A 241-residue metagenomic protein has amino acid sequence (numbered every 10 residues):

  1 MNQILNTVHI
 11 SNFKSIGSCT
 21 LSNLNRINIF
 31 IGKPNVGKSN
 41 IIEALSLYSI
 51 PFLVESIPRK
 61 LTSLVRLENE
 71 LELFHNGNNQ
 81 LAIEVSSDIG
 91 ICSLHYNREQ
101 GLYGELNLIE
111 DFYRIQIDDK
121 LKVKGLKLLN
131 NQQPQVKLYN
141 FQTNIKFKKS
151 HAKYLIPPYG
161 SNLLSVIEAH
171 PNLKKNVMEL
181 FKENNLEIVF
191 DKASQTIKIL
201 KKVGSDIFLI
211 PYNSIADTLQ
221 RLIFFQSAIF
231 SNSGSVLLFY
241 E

Functional and structural regions predicted by a protein language model:
M1-Y48: Pre-Walker A-like glycine/lysine-rich segment at the N-terminus of P-loop NTPase domains
N2, P51-Y240: Phosphate-coordinating catalytic segments in nucleotide- and nucleic-acid-processing enzymes
S11, Y240-E241: Walker B catalytic carboxylates
